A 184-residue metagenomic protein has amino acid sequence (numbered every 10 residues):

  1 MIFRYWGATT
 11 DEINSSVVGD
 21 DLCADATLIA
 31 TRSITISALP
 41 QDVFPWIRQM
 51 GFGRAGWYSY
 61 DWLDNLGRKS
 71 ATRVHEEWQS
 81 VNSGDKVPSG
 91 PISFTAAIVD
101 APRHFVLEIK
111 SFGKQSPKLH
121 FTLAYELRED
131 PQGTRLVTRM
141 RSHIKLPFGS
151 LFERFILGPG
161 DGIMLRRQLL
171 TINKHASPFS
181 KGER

Functional and structural regions predicted by a protein language model:
M1-E77, H175-R184: Hydrophobic ligand-binding cavity/cleft-lining segments
I13, F112-R167, I172-K174, E183: Beta-strand/loop substructures that line and gate deep hydrophobic ligand-binding cavities in soluble
C23-D25, G84-V87, Q115-P117: Short Gly/Pro-enriched turn/cap motifs at secondary-structure boundaries
I29-T31, G90-I92, K118-A124: Short, surface-exposed coil-to-beta transition loops
S37-Q41, A97-R103, E126-R135, K174-K181: A short, structured loop/turn motif at beta-sheet edges
A38, D42-P45, P91, T122 (+1 more regions): Short, well-structured alpha-helical interface segments that form or flank functional binding sites
H75-I92: Glycine-centered loop/turn motifs
E77-S80, V99-E108: Short, hydrophobic/aromatic-rich segments at coil-to-beta transitions
